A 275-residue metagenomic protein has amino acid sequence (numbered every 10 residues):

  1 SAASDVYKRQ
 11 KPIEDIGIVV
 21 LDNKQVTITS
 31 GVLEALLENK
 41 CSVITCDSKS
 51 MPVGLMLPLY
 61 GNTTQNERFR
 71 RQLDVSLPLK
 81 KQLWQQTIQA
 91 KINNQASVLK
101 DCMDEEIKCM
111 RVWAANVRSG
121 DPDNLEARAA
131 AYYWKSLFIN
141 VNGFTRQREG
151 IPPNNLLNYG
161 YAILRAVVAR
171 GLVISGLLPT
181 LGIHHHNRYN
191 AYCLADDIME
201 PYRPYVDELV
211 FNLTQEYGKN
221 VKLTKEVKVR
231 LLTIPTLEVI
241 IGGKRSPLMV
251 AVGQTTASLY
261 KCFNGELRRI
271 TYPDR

Functional and structural regions predicted by a protein language model:
S1, S42, P153-N154: Short low-complexity stretches enriched in small and charged residues
A2-Y7: Short, small-residue-biased leader/transition segments that mark boundaries at the very start of proteins
Q10-I13, R146-R148: A short alpha-helix capping/helix-coil boundary motif
K11-T64: Glycine/small-residue-rich interface belts in oligomeric ring/scaffold proteins and their assembly partners
E38, S50-R275: Active-site helix-to-loop segments that bind/position phosphate- or nucleotide-bearing substrates and donors across
